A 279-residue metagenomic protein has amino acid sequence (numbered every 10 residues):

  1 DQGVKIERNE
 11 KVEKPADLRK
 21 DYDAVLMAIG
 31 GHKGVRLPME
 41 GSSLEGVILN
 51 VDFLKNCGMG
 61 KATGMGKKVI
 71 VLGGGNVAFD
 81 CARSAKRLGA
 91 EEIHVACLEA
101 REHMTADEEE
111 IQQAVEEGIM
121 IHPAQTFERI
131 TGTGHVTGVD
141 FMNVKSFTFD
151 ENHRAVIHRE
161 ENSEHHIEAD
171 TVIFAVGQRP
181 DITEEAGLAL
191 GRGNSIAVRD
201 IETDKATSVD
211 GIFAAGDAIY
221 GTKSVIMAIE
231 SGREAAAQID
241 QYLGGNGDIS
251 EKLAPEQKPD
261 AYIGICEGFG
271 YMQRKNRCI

Functional and structural regions predicted by a protein language model:
D1, I6-E10, C57, A82-R129 (+1 more regions): Rossmann-like dinucleotide-binding cores of NAD(P)H-dependent redox enzymes
D1-E40, R129-D140, F147-T148, A169-I173 (+1 more regions): Feature captures the FAD/FMN-dependent oxidoreductase FAD-binding
K5-E7, I48, M120-H122, D140 (+1 more regions): General small-molecule cofactor/ligand-binding pocket signal
G30, G74, C97-A100, D217: Cofactor-binding loop segments of dinucleotide-utilizing enzymes, especially the Rossmann-like FAD- and NAD(P)+-binding
S43-G66, F149-T222: FAD-site-proximal beta/loop scaffold in flavoenzymes
K61-E91: Rossmann-like NAD(P)H-binding beta-loop-alpha module
C81, A215-L243: A conserved FAD-binding loop/helix module that cradles the flavin
E116-G118, T126-T137, K145, Q241-I279: Mid-to-C-terminal Rossmann-like scaffold of FAD/NAD(P)H-dependent oxidoreductases
